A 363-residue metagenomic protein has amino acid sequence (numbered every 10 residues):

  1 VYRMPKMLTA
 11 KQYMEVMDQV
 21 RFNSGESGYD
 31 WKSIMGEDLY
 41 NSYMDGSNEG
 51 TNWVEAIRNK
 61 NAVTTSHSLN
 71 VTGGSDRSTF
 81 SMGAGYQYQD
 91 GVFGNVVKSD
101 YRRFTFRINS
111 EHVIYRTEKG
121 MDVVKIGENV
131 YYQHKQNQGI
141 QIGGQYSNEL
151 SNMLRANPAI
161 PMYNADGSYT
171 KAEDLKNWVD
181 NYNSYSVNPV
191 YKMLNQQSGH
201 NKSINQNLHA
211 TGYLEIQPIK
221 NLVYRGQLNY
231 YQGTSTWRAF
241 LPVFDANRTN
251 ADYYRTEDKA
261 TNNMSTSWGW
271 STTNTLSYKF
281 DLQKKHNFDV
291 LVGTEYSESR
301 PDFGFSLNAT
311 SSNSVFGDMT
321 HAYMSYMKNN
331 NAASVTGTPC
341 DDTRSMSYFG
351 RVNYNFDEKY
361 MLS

Functional and structural regions predicted by a protein language model:
V1-G50, V92-Y101, T105, N109-N207 (+2 more regions): Surface-exposed loop/interface segments of Gram-negative outer-membrane beta-barrel transport/assembly proteins
I57-N61, C340-D341: Short Gly/Pro-enriched turn/cap motifs at secondary-structure boundaries
T64, S75-D76, Y115-M121, Q217-I219 (+2 more regions): Outer-membrane beta-barrel channels and translocator barrels
L69-S75, I108-H112, A210-I216, N274-Y278 (+2 more regions): Residues on the lipid-exposed face of transmembrane beta-strands in outer-membrane beta-barrel proteins
G85: Beta-strand-loop-alpha "switch" segments that mediate conformational coupling across diverse proteins
Q89: Ligand-site clamp/hinge motif
L362: Active-site-proximal binding-pocket segments
